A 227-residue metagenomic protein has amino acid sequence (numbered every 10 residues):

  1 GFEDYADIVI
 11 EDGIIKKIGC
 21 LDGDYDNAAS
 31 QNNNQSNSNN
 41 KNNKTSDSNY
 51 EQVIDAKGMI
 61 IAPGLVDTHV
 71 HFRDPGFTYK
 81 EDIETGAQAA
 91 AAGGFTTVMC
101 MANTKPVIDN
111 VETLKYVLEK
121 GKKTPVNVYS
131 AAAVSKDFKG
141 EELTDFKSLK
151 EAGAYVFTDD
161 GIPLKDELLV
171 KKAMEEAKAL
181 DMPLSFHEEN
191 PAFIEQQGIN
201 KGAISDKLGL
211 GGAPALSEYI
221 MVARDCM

Functional and structural regions predicted by a protein language model:
G1-G64: Histidine-rich, glycine-flanked metal-binding segment
D26-A28, N32, Y50-K57, A87 (+1 more regions): Short amphipathic alpha-helices and their capping/turn segments at secondary-structure boundaries
K57-G121: Metal-associated gating/positioning segment near the N- to mid-region
D67-V70, F95-C100, V126-Y129, N200-L210: Gly-rich Lys/Arg/Thr-decorated short loops/hinges at beta-loop-alpha junctions or inter-strand turns that position
T68-E81, Y129-E142, L210-A215: Active-site mouth loops of central-metabolism enzymes
E84-I108, T124-K136, K150-K165, D181-E189 (+1 more regions): Divalent metal-dependent hydrolysis catalytic cores, especially in the metallo-beta-lactamase
V117-K123, F146-E151: Acidic (Asp/Glu)-rich catalytic clusters
E141-M227: Histidine/acidic residue-rich metal-binding segments in metalloenzymes
